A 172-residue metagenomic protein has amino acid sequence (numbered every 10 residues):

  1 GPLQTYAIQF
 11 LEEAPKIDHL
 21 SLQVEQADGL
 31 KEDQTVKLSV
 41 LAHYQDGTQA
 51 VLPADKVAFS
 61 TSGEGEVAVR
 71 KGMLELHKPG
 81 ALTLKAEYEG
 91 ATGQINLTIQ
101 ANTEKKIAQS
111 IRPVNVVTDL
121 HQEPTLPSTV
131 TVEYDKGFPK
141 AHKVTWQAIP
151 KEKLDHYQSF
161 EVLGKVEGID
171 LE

Functional and structural regions predicted by a protein language model:
G1, K31-D33, L52, E75-P79 (+2 more regions): Surface-exposed coil/turn segments at beta-strand junctions on protein surfaces, enriched
G1-P2, A86-T92, L163-E172: Enriched for extracellular/lumenal, surface-exposed ectodomains of secreted and cell-surface proteins
L3-F10, T92-Q100, E172: Edge beta-strands of extracellular beta-sandwich domains
L3-T5, I17-H19, A54, E64 (+3 more regions): Surface-exposed or flexible loop/turn and strand-edge residues in extracellular/cell-surface modules
L11-D18, I99-I107: Extracellular interdomain linker/stem segments of modular secreted and single-pass surface proteins
S21-P53, E104-P139: Solvent-exposed, low-complexity, repeat-rich "mucin-like" stalks and linkers
K56-G80, K136-E172: Serine/threonine-rich, repeat-prone extracellular segments and beta-strand-based repeat modules of secreted/surface
